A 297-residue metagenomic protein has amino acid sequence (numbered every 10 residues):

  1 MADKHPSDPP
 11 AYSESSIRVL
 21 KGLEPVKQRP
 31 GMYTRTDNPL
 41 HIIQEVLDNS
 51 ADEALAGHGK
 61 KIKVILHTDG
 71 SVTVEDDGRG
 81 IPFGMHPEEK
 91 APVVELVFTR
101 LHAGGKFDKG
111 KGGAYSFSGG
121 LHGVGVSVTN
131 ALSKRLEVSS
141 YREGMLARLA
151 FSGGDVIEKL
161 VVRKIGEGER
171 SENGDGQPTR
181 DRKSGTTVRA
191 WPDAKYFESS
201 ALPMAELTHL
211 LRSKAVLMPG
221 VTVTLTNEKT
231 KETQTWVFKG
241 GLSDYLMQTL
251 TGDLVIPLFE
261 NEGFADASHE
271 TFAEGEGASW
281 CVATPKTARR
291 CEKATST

Functional and structural regions predicted by a protein language model:
M1-Q44, E95-L96, G110-K111: Bergerat-fold GHKL ATPase/HATPase_c domain
A2-S16, G70-E88, V93, G104-T251: GHKL-type ATPase core
I17-P25, H67-T68, Q177-R189, V282-T297: Flexible hinge/switch segments at interdomain interfaces of large molecular machines
L20, K27, L40, G57-K60 (+3 more regions): Short loop/turn elements that form and flank the Walker-type P-loop nucleotide-binding site in RecA-like NTPase cores
P25-Q28, M32, D52, A56 (+2 more regions): Conserved helix-loop functional segments at active or binding sites
T36-I62, G125-L132: Conserved ATP-binding N-box helix of the HATPase_c
Q44-G59, F117-L121, P203-L210, K214-A215 (+2 more regions): Phosphate-interacting basic helix/loop segments used at nucleotide- and nucleic-acid interfaces
L225-T297: GHKL/Bergerat-fold ATPase module in large chromosome/replication-associated machines
